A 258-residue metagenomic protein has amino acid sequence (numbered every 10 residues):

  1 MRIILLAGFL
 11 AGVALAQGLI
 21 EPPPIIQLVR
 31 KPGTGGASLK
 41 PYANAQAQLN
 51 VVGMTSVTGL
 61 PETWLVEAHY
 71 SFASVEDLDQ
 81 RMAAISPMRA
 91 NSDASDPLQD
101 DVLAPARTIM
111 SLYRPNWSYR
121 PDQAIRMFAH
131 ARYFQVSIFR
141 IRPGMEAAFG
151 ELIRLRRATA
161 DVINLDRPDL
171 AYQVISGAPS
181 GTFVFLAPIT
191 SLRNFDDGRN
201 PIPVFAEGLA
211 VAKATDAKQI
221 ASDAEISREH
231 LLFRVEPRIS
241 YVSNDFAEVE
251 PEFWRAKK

Functional and structural regions predicted by a protein language model:
I3-G12: Sec-dependent N-terminal signal peptides
A16-K258: Short S/T/G/P-rich N-terminal loop/turn motif that feeds into the first structured element of a domain
